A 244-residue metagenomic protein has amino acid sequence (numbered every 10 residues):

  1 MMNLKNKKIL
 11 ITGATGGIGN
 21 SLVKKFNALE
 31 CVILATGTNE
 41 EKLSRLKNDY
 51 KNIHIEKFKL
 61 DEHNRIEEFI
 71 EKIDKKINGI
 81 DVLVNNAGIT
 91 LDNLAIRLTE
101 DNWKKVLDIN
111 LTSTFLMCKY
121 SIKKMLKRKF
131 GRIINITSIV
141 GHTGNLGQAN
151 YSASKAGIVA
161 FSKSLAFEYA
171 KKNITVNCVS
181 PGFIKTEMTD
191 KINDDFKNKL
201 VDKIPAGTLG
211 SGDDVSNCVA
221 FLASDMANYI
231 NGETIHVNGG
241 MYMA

Functional and structural regions predicted by a protein language model:
T15-G16: Conserved glycine-rich cofactor-binding loop
L94-A95, T99-L107, T189, F196 (+1 more regions): Substrate-binding pocket helix/loop in short-chain dehydrogenase/reductase
C118, S154, S162: Active-site helix of classical SDR
K123, F167-K171, N228: Alpha-helical segment proximal to the catalytic Tyr-Lys
S138: Residue(s) in the substrate-gating loop at a strand-loop-helix junction that position the organic substrate next
A170, T175, I230-G232, N238: Short, small/polar-rich loop/turn modules that mediate ligand/substrate recognition or access, typified
I204-V215, M226: A conserved structural motif in NAD(P)-dependent oxidoreductases
